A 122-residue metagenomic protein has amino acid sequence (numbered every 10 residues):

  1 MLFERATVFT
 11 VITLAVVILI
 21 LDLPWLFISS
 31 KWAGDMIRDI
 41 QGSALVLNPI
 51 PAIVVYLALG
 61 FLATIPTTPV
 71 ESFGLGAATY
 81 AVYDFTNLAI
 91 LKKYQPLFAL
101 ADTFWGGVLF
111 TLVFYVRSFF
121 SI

Functional and structural regions predicted by a protein language model:
L2-I122: Juxtamembrane/disordered regions of integral membrane proteins
